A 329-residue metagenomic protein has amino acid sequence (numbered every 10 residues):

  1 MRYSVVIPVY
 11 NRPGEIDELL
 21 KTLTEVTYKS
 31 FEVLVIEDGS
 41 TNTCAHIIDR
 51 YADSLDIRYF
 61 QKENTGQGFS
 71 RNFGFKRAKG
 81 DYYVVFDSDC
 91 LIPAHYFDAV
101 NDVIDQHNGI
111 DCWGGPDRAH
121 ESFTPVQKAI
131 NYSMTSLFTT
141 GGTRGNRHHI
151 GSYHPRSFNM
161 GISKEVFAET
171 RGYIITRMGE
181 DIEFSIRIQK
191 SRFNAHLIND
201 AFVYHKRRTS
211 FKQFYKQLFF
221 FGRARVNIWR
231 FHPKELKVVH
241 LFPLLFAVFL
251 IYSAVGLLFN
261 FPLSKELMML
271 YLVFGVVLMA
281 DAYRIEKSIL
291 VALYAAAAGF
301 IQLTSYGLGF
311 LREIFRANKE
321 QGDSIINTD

Functional and structural regions predicted by a protein language model:
K21-S30: Short, acidic, metal-binding catalytic loop of nucleotide-sugar glycosyltransferases
T22, E37-H46, T65, D87-P93: A conserved acidic beta->alpha catalytic loop
T43, C90-V103, I186: Acidic donor-binding/catalytic loop of UDP-sugar-dependent glycosyltransferases, especially processive GT2
K62-A78, A99, I150, H154-F158: Glycine-rich, basic loop-to-helix element that forms the pyrophosphate-binding segment of sugar-nucleotide handling
Y83: Short aromatic/hydrophobic "clamp" motif used to bind/position activated sugar donors
H95-K128, A201-F202, K206: Conserved donor NDP-sugar-binding/catalytic core segment of glycosyltransferases
A119, T140-E165, T176-R177, E183 (+4 more regions): A recurrent flexible, glycine/aromatic-enriched loop bordering the glycosyltransferase active site that acts as
I174-L236: Catalytic donor/gating beta->alpha subdomain of glycosyltransferases that bind UDP-sugars
